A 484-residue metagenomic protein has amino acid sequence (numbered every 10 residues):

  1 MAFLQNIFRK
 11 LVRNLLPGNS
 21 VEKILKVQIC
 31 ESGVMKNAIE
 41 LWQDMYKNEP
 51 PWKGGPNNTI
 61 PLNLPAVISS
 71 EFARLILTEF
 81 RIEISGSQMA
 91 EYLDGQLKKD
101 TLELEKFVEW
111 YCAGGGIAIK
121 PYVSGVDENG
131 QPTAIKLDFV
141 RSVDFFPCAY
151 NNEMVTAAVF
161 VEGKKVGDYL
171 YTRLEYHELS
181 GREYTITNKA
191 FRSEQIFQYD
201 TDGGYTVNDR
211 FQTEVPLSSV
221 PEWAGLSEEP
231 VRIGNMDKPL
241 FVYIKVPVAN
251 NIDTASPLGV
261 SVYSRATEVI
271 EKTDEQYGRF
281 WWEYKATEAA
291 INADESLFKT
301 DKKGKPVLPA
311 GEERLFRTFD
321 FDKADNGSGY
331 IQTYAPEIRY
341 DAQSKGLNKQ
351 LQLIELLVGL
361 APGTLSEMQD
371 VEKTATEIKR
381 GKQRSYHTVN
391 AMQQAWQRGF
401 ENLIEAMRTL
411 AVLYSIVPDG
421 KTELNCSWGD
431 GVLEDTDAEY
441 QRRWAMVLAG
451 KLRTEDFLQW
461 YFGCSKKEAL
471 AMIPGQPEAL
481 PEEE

Functional and structural regions predicted by a protein language model:
M1-V166, E484: Extended, helix-rich architectural segments
I29, M35-P61, F321-L357, K373-R398 (+1 more regions): Extended, non-catalytic structural segments that build the interaction scaffolds of large macromolecular assemblies
M89, Q96, D100-E103, Y111 (+6 more regions): Short amphipathic alpha-helical segments
A118-P257: Extended, regular secondary-structure scaffolds
L217-R380, L424, G431: Extended, charged amphipathic alpha-helical segments
I354, M368-A375, A406, L410 (+2 more regions): Active/binding-pocket-proximal capping segment
P362-E367, I416-T422, F462-I473: Short, surface-exposed acidic
M472-E484: Extended, compositionally biased alpha-helical segments that mediate assembly or anchoring
